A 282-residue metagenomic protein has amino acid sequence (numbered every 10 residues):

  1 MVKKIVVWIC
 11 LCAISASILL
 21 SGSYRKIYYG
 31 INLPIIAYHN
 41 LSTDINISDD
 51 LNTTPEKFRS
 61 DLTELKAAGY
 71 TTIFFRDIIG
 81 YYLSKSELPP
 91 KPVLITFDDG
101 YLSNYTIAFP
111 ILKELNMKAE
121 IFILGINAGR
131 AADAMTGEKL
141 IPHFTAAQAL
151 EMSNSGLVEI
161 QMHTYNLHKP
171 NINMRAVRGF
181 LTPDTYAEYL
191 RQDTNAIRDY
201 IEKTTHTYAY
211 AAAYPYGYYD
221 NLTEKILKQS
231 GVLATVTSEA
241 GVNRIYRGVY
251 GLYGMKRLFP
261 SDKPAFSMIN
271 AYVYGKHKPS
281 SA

Functional and structural regions predicted by a protein language model:
M1-I5: Positively charged n-region of N-terminal signal peptides that target proteins for export
V7-W8, C12-V93, R257-S261, K278-A282: N-terminal pre-catalytic segment of deacetylase/amide-hydrolase enzymes
I36, L41-T43, S48, K91-V93 (+2 more regions): Metal-dependent polysaccharide deacetylase catalytic core of the NodB/CE4 family, i.e., the active-site-bearing domain
N52-K66, G100-L102, K139-A147: Aromatic- and glycine-enriched glycan-recognition loops and surfaces that form the carbohydrate-binding subsites
D77, T96-Y101, E114-M117: Substrate-binding cleft of extracellular glycoside hydrolase catalytic domains
Y81, P90-P92, T96, G100-A108: Membrane-embedded segments
A134-E151, G251-L252, K256-A282: Ligand-binding grooves and catalytic loops that recognize ribose/phosphate and carbohydrate rings, and esterified lipid
R191, T204-Y210, Y218-P264: His/Asp/Glu-enriched short active-site or ligand-binding loop at hydrolase and phosphoryl-transfer sites
